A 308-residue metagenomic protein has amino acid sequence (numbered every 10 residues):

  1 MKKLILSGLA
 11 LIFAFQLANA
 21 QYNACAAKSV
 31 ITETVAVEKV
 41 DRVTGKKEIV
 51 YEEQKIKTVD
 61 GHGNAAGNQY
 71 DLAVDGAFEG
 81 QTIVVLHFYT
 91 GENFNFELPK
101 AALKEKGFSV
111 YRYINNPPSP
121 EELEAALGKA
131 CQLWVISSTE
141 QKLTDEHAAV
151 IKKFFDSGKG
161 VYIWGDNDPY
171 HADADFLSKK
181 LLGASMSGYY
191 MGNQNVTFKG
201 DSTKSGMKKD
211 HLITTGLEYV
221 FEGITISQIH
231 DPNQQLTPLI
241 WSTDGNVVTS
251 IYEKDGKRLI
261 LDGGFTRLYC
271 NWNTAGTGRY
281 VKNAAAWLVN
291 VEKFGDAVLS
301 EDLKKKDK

Functional and structural regions predicted by a protein language model:
L4-A14: Sec-dependent N-terminal signal peptides
F15-A20: Sec/Tat signal peptide C-region and signal peptidase I cleavage site
Q21, E222-K308: C-terminal and late-domain segments of enzyme folds
Q21-T82, F96, W164-V248, K304-K308: An acidic, glycine-rich "communication" segment
A77-F88, E122-D175, D262, A284: Short alpha-beta junction capping motif
Q81-G107: Short, charged N-terminal beta->alpha structural module
L103-A125: A short, well-structured beta->alpha microelement
K104, F108, V135, K152-G160 (+3 more regions): Sec-exported extracytoplasmic/periplasmic mature domains
